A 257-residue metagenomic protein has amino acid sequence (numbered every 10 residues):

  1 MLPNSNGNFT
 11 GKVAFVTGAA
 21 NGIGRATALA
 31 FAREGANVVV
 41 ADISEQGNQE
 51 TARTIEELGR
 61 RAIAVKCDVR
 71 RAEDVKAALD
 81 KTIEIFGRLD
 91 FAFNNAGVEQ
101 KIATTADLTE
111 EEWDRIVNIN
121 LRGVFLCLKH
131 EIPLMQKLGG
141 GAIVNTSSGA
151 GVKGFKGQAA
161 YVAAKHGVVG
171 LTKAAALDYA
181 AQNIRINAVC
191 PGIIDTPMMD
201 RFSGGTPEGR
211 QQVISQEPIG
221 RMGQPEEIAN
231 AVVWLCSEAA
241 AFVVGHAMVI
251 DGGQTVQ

Functional and structural regions predicted by a protein language model:
L2-S5, E99-I102, K153, V233 (+1 more regions): Short C-terminal tail/terminal secondary-structure segment of NAD(P)H-dependent dehydrogenase/reductase domains
G7-V39: Canonical Rossmann dinucleotide-binding motif of NAD(H)/NADP(H)-dependent dehydrogenases/reductases, specifically
R71, A188-P191, E208-V243, G252: C-terminal helical subdomain
A103-T105, T109-D114, V213: Substrate-binding pocket helix/loop in short-chain dehydrogenase/reductase
L128, A164, T172: Active-site helix of classical SDR
S148: Residue(s) in the substrate-gating loop at a strand-loop-helix junction that position the organic substrate next
A180, R185, V243-G245: Short, small/polar-rich loop/turn modules that mediate ligand/substrate recognition or access, typified
